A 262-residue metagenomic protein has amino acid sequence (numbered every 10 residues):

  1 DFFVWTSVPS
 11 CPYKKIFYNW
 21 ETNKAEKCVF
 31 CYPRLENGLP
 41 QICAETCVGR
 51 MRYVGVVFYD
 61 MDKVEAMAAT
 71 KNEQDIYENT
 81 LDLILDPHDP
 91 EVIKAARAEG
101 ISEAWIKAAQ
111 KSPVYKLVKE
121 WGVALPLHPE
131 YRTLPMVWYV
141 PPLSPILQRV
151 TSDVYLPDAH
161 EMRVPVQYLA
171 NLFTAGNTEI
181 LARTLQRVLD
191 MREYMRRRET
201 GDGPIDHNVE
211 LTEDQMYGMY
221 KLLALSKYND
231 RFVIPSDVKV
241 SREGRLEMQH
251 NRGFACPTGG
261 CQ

Functional and structural regions predicted by a protein language model:
D1-N23, F30, E36-D60: Iron-sulfur cluster-binding cysteine motifs and their immediate structural context in ferredoxin-like electron-transfer
K24-F30, E120, L127: Catalytic cores of enzyme domains
G49-Q262: Long, compositionally biased charged/polar accessory segments in the mid-to-C-terminal portions of proteins
